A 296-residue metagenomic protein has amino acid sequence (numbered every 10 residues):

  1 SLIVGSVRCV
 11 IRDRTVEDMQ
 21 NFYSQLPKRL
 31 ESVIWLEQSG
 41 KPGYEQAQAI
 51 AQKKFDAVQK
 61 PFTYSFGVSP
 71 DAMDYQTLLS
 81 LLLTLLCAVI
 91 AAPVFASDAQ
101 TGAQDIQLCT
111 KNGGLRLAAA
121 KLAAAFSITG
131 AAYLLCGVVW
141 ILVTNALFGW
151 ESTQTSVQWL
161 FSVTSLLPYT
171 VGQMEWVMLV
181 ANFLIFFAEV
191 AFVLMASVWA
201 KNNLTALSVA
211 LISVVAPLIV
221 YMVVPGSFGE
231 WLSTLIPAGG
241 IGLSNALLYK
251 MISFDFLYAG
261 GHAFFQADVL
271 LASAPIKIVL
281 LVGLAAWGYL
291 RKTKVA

Functional and structural regions predicted by a protein language model:
I3-V4, A120, V209: Hydrophobic core positions of alpha-helical segments in small-molecule transporters and transporter systems
V4-V10: Short, small-residue-biased leader/transition segments that mark boundaries at the very start of proteins
D18, F22-D98, A119-W199, M251-D268: Secretory targeting signals
D98-D105: Hydrophobic transmembrane alpha-helix segments characteristic of membrane transport and insertion machinery
L108-G114: Short helix-to-coil transition segments within interhelical loops that connect adjacent transmembrane helices
T110, W199-A200: Transmembrane helix irregularities
L115, N203-L204: Residues that define the loop-to-transmembrane-helix transition and helix capping in multi-pass membrane transporters
W150-Q173, L204-S208, S213-A296: Terminal transmembrane helical anchor/hairpin motif
